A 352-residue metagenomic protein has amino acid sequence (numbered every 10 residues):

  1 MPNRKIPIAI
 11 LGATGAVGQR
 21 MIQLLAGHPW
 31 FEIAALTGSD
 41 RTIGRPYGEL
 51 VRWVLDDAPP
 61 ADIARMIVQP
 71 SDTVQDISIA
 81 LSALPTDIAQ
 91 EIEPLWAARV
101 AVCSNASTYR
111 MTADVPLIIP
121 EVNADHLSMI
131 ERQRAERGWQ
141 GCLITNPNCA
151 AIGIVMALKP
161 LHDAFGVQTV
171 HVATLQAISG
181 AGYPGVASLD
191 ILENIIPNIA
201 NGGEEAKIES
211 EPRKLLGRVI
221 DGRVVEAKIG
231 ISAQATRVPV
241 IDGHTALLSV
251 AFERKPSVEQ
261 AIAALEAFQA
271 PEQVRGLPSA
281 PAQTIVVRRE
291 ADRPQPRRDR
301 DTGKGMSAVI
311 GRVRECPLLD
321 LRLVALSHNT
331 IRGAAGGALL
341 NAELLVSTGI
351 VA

Functional and structural regions predicted by a protein language model:
M1-P197, N201, G230, A308-V309 (+2 more regions): N-terminal Rossmann-like NAD(P) cofactor-binding subdomain of oxidoreductases, focused on the glycine-rich
I178-A352: Charged docking surfaces used in two-component/phosphorelay signaling
